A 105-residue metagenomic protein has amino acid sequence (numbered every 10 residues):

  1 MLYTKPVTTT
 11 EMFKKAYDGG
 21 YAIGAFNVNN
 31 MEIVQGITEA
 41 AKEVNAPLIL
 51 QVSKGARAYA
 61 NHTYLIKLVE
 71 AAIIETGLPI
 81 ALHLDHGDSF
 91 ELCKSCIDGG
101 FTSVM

Functional and structural regions predicted by a protein language model:
M1-I23: N-terminal amphipathic alpha-helix/helix-capping segment at the start of soluble metabolic enzymes
E11, I33, A56-G99: N-terminal active-site wall of soluble small-molecule enzyme domains
A22-A25, V34, V44-T63: Glycine-rich, proline-tolerant flexible connector loops at the mouths of alpha/beta enzymes
I23-N27, L48-V52, I80-D85, V104-M105: Hydrophobic faces of well-ordered beta-strands that scaffold small-molecule active sites in alpha/beta enzyme cores
V44-A46, I97-S103: Glycine-enriched alpha-helix->loop->beta-strand junction motifs that scaffold or abut catalytic
